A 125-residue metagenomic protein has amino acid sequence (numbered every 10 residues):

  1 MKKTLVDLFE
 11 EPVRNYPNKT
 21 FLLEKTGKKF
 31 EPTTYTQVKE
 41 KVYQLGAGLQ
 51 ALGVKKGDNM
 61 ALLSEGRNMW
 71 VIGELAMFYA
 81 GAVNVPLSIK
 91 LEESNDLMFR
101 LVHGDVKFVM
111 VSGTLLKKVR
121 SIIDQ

Functional and structural regions predicted by a protein language model:
M1-T33, Q37-L52, K56, A80 (+2 more regions): N-lobe entry segment of adenylate-forming
F9, G73, V119: Aromatic/hydrophobic pocket-lining residues that form π-stacking "cages" and hydrophobic walls in ligand
P12-V13, I122-Q125: Hydrophobic helix-cap positions at the C-terminus of alpha-helices in RecA-like/P-loop ATPase nucleotide-binding cores
F21, M60-L62, V109: Short hydrophobic beta-strand segments
G27, V38, G66-R67, I89-K90 (+1 more regions): Short beta->alpha junction loops/turns
E31-P32, A47-L91: Conserved AMP-binding/adenylate-forming
V42-L45, W70, L97: Aromatic/hydrophobic pocket-lining residues that form the small-molecule binding cavity in soluble enzyme cores
L91-I123: Conserved ATP-dependent adenylate/AMP-binding module captured primarily in the ANL superfamily
